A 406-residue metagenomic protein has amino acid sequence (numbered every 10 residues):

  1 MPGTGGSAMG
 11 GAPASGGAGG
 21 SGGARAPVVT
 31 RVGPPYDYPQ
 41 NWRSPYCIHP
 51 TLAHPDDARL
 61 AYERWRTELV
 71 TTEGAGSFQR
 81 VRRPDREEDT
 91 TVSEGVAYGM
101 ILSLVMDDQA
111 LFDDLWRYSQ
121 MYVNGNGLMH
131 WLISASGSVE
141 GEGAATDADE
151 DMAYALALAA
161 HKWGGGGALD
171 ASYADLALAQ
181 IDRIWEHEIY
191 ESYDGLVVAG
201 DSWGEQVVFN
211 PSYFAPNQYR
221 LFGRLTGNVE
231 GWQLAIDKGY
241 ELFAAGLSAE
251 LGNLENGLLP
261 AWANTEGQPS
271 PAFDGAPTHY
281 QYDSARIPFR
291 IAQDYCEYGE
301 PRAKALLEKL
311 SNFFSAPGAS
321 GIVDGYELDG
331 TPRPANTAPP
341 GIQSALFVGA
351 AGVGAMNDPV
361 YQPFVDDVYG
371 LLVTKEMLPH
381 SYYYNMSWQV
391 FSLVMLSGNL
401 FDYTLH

Functional and structural regions predicted by a protein language model:
M1-P27: Ser/Thr-rich, Pro/Gly/Ala-heavy low-complexity intrinsically disordered linkers and tails of secreted extracellular
P27-A61, T67, D89-S93, G141-D147 (+3 more regions): Extended ligand-binding clefts on enzyme/binding-domain cores
T51-G141: Internal amphipathic alpha-helical repeat/solenoid segments
V92-V96, V139-G164: Aromatic-rich carbohydrate-recognition surfaces in CAZymes
M100-D107, D151-G164, N217-L221, F289-Q293 (+2 more regions): Short glycine/serine- and small hydrophobic-enriched flexible loop segments
G370-P379: Solenoid-like repeat scaffolds
H380-S387: Polyanionic/metal-chelating signatures
